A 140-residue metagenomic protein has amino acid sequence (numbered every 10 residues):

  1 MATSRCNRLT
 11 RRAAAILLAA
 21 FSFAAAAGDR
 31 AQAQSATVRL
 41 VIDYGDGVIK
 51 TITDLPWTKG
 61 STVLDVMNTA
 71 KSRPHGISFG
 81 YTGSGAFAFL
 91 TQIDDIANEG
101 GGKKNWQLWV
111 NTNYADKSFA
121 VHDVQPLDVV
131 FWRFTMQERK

Functional and structural regions predicted by a protein language model:
A2-T10, L17-K140: Ubiquitin-like/PB1-type beta-grasp interaction modules and other compact soluble beta-rich domains
